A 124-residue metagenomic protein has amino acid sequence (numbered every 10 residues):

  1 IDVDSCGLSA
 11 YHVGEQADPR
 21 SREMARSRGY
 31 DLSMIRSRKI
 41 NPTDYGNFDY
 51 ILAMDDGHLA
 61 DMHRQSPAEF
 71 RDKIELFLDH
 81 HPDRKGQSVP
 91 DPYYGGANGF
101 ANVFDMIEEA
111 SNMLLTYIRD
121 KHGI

Functional and structural regions predicted by a protein language model:
I1-N47, T116-I124: Conserved active-site segments centered on acidic
S5, A53-M54: Small/polar loops that bind or transfer phosphate-bearing groups
Y50, D56-I124: Phosphate-binding/catalytic loops
